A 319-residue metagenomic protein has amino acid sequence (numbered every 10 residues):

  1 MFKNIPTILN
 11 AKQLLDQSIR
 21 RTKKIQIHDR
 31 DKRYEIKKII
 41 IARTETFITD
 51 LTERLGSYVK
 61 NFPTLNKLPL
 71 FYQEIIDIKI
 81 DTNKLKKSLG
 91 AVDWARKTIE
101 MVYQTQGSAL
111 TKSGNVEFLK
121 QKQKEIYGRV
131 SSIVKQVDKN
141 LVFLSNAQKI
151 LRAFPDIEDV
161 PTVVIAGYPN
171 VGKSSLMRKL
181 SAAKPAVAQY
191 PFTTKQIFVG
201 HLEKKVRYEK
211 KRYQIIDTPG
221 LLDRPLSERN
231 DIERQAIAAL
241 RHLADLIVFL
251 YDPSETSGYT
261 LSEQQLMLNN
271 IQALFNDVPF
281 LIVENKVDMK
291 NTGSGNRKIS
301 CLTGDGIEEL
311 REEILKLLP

Functional and structural regions predicted by a protein language model:
M1-V92, K205: N-terminal accessory targeting/assembly segments
L89-V142: Charged, amphipathic alpha-helical linker segments immediately N-terminal to NTP-binding catalytic cores
K139, D277-L281, K286-P319: Canonical P-loop GTPase G-domain recognition
N146-D159: Pre-Walker A adenine-sensing motif
D156-E158, L180-Q214, T218-A238, L261 (+1 more regions): Switch I (effector-binding) loop of TRAFAC-class P-loop GTPase G-domains
Y168-P169, K179: P-loop (Walker A) phosphate-binding loop of NTP-binding proteins
V171-G172, G306: Conserved glycine(s) of the Walker
E228-E255, N269-F275: Inter-motif core of Ras-like GTPase G domains
